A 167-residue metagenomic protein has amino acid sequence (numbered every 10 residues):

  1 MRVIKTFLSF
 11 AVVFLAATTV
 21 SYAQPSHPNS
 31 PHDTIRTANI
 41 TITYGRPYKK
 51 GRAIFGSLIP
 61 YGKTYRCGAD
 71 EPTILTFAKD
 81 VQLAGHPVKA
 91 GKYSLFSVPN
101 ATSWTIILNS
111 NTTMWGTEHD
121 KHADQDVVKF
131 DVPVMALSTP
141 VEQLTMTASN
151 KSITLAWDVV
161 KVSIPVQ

Functional and structural regions predicted by a protein language model:
M1-S26: Bacterial Sec-dependent N-terminal signal peptides
K5-L8, V12, I42, A53 (+1 more regions): Short non-domain terminal segments
Q24-K63, T112-Q167: Primarily secretory-pathway and cell-envelope proteins
R66-T113: Mid-length scaffold segments of soluble, non-membrane domains
